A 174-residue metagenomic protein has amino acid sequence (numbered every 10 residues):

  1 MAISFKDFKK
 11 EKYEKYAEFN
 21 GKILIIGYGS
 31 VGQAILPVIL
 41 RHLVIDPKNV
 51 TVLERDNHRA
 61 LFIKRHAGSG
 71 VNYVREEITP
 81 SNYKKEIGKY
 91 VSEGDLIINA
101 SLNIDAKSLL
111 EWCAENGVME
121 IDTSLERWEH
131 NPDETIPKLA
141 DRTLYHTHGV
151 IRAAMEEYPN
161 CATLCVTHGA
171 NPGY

Functional and structural regions predicted by a protein language model:
M1-E18, E54: Glycine/serine-rich phosphate-binding loop and adjoining beta1-alpha1 elements at the start of nucleotide-handling
L24-G29: Conserved N-terminal Rossmann-fold NAD(P)-binding element of oxidoreductases
V31-A34: Hydrophobic/small residue at the entry helix of a nucleotide-binding pocket
V44-R65: NAD(P)-binding Rossmann-fold cofactor-contacting core
A67-P80: Rossmann-fold cofactor-recognition segment
I78, I98-A106: N-terminal glycine-rich "phosphate-gripper" loop used for MgATP/nucleotide binding and carboxylate activation
I78-V91: Conserved Rossmann-fold cofactor-binding substructure of NAD(P)-dependent oxidoreductases
K107-E115, T123-N160: Rossmann-fold NAD(P)-binding glycine/threonine-rich loop
